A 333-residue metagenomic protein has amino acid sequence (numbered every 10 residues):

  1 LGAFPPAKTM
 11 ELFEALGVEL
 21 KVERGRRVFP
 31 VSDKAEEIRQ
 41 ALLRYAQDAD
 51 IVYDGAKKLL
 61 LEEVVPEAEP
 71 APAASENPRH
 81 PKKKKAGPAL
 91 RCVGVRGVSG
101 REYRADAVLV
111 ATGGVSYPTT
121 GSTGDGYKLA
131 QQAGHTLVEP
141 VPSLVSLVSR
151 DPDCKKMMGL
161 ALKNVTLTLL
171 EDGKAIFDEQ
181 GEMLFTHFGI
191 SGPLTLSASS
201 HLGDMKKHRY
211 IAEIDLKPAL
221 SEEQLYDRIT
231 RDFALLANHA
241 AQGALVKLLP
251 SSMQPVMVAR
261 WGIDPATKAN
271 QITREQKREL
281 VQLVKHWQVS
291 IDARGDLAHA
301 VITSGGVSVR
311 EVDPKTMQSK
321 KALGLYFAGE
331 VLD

Functional and structural regions predicted by a protein language model:
L1-A49, F185: Conserved N-terminal/central alpha/beta ligand/cofactor-binding core
E19, H135-V141, V148-K268: An anion/pyrophosphate-binding glycine-rich loop and adjacent beta-alpha core in soluble alpha-beta enzymes
V28-S32, S143-P152, R294-E311: Flavin (FAD/FMN) cofactor-binding core of flavoprotein oxidoreductases
V52-G55, P255-D333: A glycine-rich dinucleotide-binding beta-alpha-beta segment and adjacent secondary-structure elements that constitute
V52-P70, E76-R91: A conserved short coil-to-beta-strand element within the FAD-binding core of flavoproteins
E102-P118, A130-Q131, M183-T186, L325: Short hydrophobic core segments
S116-P118, S146-L147, I190-P193, I302 (+1 more regions): Glycine-rich phosphate/pyrophosphate-binding beta-alpha loops
P118-V138: Glycine-rich beta-alpha-beta "Rossmann" dinucleotide-binding loop(s) and their flanking helix/strand
